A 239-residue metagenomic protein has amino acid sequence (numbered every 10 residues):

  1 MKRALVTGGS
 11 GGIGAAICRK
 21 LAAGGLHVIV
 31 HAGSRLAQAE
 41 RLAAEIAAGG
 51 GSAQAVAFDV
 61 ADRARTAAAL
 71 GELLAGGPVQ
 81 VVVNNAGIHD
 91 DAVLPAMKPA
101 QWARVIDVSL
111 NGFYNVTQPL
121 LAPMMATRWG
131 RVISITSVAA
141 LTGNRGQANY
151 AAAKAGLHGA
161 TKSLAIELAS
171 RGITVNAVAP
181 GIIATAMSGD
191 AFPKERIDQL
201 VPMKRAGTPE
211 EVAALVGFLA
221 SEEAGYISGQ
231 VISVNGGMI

Functional and structural regions predicted by a protein language model:
S10-G11: Conserved glycine-rich cofactor-binding loop
L26-R41: Conserved glycine-rich Rossmann-like NAD(P)H-binding loop of the short-chain dehydrogenase/reductase
V93-L94, K98-I106, I197: Substrate-binding pocket helix/loop in short-chain dehydrogenase/reductase
T117, A153, T161: Active-site helix of classical SDR
A122, I166-E167, G225: Alpha-helical segment proximal to the catalytic Tyr-Lys
S137: Residue(s) in the substrate-gating loop at a strand-loop-helix junction that position the organic substrate next
A169, T174, I227-G229: Short, small/polar-rich loop/turn modules that mediate ligand/substrate recognition or access, typified
